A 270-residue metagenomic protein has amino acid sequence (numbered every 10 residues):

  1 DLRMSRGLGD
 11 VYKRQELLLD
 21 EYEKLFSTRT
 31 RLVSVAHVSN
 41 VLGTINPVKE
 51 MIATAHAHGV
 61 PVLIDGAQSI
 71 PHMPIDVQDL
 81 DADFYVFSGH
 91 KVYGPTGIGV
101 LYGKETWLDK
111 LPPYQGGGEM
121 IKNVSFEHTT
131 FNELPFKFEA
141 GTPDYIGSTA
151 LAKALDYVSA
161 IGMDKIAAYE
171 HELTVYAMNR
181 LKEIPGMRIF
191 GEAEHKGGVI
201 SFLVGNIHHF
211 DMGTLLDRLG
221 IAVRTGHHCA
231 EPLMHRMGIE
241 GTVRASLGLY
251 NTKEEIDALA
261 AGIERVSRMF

Functional and structural regions predicted by a protein language model:
D1-Y12: Single conserved hydrophobic/aromatic residue that forms the stacking wall/gate of nucleotide- or nucleobase-binding
R6, V62-L63, I189, V223: Hydrophobic beta-strand scaffold residues
R14-A67, P71: Active-site phosphate-binding strand-loop segment of PLP-dependent enzymes
K24, A152, G213, R218-A222 (+1 more regions): PLP-dependent enzyme catalytic core of the Aspartate aminotransferase-like
D79-N123, E127: Active-site PLP attachment segment
I121-S125, T130-Y145: A short glycine-threonine-serine/GTX helix/turn-capping micro-motif
E139, V158-H208: Conserved small-domain helix->loop->beta segment predominantly found in fold-type I
